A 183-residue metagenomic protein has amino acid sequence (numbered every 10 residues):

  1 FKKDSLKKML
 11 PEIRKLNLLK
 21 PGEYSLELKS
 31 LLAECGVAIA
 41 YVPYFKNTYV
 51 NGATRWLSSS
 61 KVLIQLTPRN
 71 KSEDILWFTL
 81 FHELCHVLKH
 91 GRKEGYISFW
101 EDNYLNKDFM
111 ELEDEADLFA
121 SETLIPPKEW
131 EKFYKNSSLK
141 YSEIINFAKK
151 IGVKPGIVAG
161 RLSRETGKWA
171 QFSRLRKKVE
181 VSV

Functional and structural regions predicted by a protein language model:
F1-V183: Active-site hotspot residues in diverse enzymes, especially metal/ion-binding acidic/histidine motifs
